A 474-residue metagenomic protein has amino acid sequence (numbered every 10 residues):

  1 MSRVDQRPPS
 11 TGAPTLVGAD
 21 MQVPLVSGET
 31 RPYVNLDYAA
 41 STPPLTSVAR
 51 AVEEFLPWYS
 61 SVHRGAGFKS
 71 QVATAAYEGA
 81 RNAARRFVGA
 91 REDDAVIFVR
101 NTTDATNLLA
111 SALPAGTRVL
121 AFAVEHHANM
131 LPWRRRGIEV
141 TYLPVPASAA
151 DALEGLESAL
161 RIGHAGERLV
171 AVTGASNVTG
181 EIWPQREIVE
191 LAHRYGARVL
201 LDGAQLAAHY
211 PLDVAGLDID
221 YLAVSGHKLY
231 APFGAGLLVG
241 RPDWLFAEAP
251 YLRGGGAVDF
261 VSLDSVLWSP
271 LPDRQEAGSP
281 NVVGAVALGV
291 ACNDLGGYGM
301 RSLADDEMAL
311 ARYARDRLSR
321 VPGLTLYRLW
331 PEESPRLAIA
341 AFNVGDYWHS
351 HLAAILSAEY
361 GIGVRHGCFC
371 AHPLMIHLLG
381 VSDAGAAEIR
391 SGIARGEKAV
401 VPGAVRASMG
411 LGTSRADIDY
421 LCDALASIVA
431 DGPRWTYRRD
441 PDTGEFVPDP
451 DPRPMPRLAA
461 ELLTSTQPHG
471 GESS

Functional and structural regions predicted by a protein language model:
M1-S474: Pyridoxal 5′-phosphate
